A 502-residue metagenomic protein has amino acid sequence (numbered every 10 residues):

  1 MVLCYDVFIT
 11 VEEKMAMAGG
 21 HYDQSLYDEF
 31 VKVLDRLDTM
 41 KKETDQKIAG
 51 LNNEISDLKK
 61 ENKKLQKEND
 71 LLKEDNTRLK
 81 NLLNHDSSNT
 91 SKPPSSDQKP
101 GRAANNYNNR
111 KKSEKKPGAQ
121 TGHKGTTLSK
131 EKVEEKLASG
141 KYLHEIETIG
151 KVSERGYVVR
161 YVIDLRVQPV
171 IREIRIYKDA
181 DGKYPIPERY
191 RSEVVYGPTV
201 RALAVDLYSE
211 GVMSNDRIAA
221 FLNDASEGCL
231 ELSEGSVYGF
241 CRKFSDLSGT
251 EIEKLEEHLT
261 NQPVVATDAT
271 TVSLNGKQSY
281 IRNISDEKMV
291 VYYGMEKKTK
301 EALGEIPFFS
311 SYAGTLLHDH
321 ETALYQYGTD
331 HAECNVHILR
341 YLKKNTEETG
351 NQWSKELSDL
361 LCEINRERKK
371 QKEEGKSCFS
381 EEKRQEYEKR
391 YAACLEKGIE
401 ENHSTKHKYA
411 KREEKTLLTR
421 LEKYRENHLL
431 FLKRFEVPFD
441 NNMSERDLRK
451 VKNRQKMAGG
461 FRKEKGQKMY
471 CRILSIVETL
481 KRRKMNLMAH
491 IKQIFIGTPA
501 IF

Functional and structural regions predicted by a protein language model:
M1-S192, Y238, T267: Short, flexible loop/hinge motifs at secondary-structure junctions
V2-D23, Y27, V31, K42 (+7 more regions): Catalytic center-proximal scaffold of phosphoryl-transfer enzymes
